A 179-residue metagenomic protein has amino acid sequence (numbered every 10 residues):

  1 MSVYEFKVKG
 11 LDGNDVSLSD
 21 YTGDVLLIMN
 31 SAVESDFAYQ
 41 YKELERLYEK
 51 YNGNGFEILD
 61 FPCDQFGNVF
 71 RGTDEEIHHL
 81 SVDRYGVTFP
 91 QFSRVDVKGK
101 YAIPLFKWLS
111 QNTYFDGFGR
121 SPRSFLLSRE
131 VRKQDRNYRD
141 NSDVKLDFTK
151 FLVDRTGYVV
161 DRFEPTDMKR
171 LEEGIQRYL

Functional and structural regions predicted by a protein language model:
M1-S19, F37-Y39: N-terminal "domain-start" segment that seeds a small globular fold
D24-V25, V33-E34, A38-P62, S81-Y85: Conserved helix-turn-beta segment immediately C-terminal to the redox Cys motif in thioredoxin-like folds
G55-G72, V87-G99: Thiol-based oxidoreductase modules, predominantly thioredoxin-like and allied folds used for disulfide exchange
D74-V82: Extracytoplasmic electron-transfer domains, predominantly the class I c-type cytochrome c fold
G86-T166: Thiol/selenol-based redox catalytic cores and closely related redox-interacting motifs
V160-L179: Non-catalytic, surface beta->alpha helical segment in thiol-disulfide oxidoreductase systems
